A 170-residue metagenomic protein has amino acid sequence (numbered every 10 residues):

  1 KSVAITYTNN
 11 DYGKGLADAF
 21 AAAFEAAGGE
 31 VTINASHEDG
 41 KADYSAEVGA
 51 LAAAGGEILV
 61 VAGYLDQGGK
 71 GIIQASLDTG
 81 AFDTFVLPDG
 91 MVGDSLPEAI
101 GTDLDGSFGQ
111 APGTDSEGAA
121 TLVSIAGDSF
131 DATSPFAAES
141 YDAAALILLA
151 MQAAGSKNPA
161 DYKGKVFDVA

Functional and structural regions predicted by a protein language model:
K1-A170: Extracytosolic ligand-binding ectodomains
